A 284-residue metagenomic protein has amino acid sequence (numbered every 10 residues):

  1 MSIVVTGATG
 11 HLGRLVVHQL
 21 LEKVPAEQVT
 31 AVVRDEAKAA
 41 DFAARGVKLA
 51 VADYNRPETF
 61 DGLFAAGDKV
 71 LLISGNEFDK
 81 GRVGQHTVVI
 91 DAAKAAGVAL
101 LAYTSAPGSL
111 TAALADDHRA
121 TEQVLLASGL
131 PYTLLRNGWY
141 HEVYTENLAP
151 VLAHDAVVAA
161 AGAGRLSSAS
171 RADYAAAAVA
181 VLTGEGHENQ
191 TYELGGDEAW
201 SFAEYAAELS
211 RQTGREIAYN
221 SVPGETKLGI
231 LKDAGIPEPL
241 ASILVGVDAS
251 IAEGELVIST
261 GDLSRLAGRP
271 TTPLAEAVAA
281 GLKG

Functional and structural regions predicted by a protein language model:
S2-K38, N55-E58, A65, N76-T87 (+7 more regions): Oxidoreductase cofactor-interface core, primarily capturing Rossmann-like NAD(P)-dependent enzymes
K38-R45, G62: Short loop/helix-cap segments at secondary-structure boundaries that form the rim of catalytic
A43-N55: Rossmann-fold cofactor-recognition segment
A44-V47, L130, R215-I217, G268: A short helix-to-beta-strand connector/capping loop
T59, K69, E276: Residue-level recognition of oxygen-bearing side chains
E225-G284: A hydrophobic C-terminal alpha-helical subdomain
